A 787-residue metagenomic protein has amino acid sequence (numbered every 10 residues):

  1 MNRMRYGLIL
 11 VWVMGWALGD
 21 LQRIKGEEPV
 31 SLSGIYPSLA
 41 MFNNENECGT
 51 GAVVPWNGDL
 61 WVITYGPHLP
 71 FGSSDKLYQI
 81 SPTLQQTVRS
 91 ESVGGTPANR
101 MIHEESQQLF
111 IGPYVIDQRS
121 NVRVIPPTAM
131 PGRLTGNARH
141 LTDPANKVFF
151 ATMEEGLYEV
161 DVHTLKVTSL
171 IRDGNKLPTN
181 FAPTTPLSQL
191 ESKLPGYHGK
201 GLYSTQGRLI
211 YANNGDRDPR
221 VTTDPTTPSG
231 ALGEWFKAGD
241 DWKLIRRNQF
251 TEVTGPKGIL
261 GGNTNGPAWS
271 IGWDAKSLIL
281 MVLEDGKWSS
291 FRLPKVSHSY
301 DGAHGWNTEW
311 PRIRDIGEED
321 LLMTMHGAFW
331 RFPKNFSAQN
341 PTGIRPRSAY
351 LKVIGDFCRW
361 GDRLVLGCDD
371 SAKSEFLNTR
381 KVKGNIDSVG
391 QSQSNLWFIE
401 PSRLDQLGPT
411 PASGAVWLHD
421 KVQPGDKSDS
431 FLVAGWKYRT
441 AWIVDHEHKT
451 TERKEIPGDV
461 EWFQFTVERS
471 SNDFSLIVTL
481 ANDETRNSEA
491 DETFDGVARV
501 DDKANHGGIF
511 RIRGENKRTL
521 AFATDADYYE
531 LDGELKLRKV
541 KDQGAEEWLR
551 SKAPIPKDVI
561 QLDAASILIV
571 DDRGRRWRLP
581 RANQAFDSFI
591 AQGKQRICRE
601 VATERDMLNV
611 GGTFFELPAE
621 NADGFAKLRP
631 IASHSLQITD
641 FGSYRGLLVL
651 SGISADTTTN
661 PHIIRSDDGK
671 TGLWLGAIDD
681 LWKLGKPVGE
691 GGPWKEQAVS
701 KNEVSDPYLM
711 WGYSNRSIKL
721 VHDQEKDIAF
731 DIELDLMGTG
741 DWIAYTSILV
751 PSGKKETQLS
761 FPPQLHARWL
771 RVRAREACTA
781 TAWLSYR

Functional and structural regions predicted by a protein language model:
E27-N46, Y438-T440, V444-K454: A short helix->beta-strand "capping" segment at the edge of beta-propeller domains
E45-A52, S92-S106, A129-N146, G174-G207 (+9 more regions): Repeated scaffold domains used in trafficking and secretory/extracellular systems, primarily beta-propellers
D59-V62, S106-F110, P144-F149, S204-Y211 (+11 more regions): Entry beta-strands of beta-propeller and related beta-repeat scaffolds
W61-G94, G112-P126, D161, I171 (+1 more regions): Beta-propeller domains
G66-H68, Y114-V115, M153-E155, N214-R217 (+9 more regions): Residue-level signature of beta-propeller blades and closely related beta-rich strand-turn architectures in secreted
D75-P82, E159, D224-D240, I279-D285 (+6 more regions): Beta-propeller blade signature
D356-K421, T639-A698, L709: Blade-level signature of beta-propeller repeat domains, shared across WD40, Kelch, NHL, RCC1 and BNR/Asp-box propellers
P762-C778: Noncatalytic modules at the cell exterior or secretory-pathway interfaces, chiefly beta-strand-rich lectin/adhesion
